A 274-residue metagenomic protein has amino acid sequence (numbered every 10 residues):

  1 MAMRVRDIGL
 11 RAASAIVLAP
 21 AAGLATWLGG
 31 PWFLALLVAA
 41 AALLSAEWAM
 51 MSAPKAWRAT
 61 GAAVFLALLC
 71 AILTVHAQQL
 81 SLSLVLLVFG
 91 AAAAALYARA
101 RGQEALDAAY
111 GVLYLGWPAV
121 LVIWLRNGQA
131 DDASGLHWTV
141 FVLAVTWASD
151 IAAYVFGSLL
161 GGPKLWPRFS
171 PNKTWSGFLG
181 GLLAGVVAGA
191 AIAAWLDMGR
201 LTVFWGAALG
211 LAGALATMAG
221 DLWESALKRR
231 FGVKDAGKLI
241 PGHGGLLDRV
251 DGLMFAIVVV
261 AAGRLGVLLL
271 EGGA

Functional and structural regions predicted by a protein language model:
A2-L211: Membrane-embedded alpha-helical bundles of polytopic integral membrane proteins
S14, M50, A153, E224-L227 (+1 more regions): Hydrophobic side chains within alpha-helical segments
A148-S158, A216-L227: Short helical (or helix-break) motifs at transmembrane helix termini and adjacent helical loops in multi-pass membrane
L211-A219, L246-M254: Hydrophobic transmembrane alpha-helical segments of multi-pass transport and channel proteins
R230-L253: Interfacial loop-to-transmembrane junctions
R249-L265: Final/C-terminal transmembrane alpha-helix of multipass membrane proteins
G263-A274: Juxtamembrane boundary at the C-terminal end of a transmembrane helix
